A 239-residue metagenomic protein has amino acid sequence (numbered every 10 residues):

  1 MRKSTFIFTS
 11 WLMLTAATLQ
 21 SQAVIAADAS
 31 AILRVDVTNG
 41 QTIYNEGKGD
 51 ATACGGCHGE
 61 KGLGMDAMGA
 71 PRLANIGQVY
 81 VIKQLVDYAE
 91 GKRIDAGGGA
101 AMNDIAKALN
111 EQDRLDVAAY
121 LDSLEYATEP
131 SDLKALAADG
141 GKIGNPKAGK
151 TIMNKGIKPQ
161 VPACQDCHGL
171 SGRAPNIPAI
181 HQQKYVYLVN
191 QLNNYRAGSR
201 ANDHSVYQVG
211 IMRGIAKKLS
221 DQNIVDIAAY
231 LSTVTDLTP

Functional and structural regions predicted by a protein language model:
M1-W11: Bacterial N-terminal signal peptides that target proteins for export
L14-V24: C-terminal segment of classical bacterial N-terminal signal peptides
V24-G49, D66-G69, T128-K158, D236-P239: Electrostatic cytochrome c docking/interface patches
S30, G55, G59-E90, N103-A108 (+2 more regions): Gly/Gly-Pro-rich "capping" loops immediately C-terminal to redox-active cysteine motifs in periplasmic/lumenal
G40, A51-E60, V117, G149 (+3 more regions): The canonical Cys-X-X-Cys-His
Q78-D132: Hydrophobic, ordered structural segments
G98, A127, L170, S205-V209 (+2 more regions): Residue-level hotspots at or immediately adjacent to binding/recognition sites across diverse folds
K107-P130, G214-P239: C-terminal capping alpha-helices of c-type cytochrome domains
